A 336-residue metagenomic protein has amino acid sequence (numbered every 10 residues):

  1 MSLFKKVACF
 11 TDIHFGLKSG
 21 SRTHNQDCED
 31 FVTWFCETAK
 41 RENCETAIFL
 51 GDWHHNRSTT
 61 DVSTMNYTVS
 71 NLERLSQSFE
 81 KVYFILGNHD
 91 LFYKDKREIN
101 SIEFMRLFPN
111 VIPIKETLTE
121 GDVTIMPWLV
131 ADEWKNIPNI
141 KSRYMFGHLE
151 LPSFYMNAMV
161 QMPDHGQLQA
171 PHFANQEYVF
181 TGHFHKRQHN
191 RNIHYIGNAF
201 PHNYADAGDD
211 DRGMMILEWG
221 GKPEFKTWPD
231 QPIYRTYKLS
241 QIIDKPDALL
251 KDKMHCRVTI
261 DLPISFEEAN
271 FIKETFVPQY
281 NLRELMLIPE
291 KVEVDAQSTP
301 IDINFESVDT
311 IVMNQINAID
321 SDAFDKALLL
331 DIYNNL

Functional and structural regions predicted by a protein language model:
M1-K18, K326, I332-N335: Acidic, histidine-bearing metal-coordination/catalytic regions of metal-dependent phosphoesterases
F4-K6, L17-T117, H172-Q176: Core catalytic region of metal-dependent phosphoesterases/phosphodiesterases, especially metallo-beta-lactamase-like
A8, D122-T124, M215, I233: Conserved beta-strand elements of the Class I
C9-T11, T46-D52, K81-N88, I112-K115 (+4 more regions): Active-site neighborhood of phospho(di)ester-bond hydrolases with catalytic His/Asp-centered motifs
H14-K18, H55-S58, I85-K96, A131-E133 (+3 more regions): Active-site environment of divalent metal-dependent phosphoester hydrolases
R41, E218-L336: Accessory, non-catalytic peripheral segments of nucleic-acid enzymes
T68, L86-P171, I196-A199: Conserved catalytic scaffold of divalent metal-dependent phosphoesterases
A158-P223: Conserved beta-sheet core of the metallophosphoesterase superfamily
